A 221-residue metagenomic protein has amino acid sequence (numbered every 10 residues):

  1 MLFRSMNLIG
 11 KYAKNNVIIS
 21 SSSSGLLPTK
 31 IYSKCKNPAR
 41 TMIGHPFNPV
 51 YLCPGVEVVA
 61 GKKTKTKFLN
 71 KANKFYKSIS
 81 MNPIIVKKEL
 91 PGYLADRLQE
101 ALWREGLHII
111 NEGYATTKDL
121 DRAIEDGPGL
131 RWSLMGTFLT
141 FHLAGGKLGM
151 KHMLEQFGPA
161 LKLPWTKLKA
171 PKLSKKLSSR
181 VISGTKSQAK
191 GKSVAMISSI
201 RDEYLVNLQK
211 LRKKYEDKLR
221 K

Functional and structural regions predicted by a protein language model:
S5, I9, I31-Y32: Hydrophobic packing residues within well-ordered alpha-helices of enzyme cores
A13-K14: Helix-to-beta-strand junctions that scaffold the AdoMet/dcAdoMet cofactor pocket in Class I SAM-dependent enzymes
I18-K88, G92: Rossmann-fold dinucleotide-binding core
Y51-L52, L102-W103, L134: N-terminal alpha-helical segment
K77, W103, H108-T116: C-terminal regulatory/interaction module of P-loop NTP-utilizing enzymes
M81-K87, E112, T117-K221: NAD(P)-dependent Rossmann-like dehydrogenase/reductase catalytic/cofactor-binding core
A95, Q99-E100, E105: Structural/interface elements that position substrates and couple domains in central-metabolism enzymes
